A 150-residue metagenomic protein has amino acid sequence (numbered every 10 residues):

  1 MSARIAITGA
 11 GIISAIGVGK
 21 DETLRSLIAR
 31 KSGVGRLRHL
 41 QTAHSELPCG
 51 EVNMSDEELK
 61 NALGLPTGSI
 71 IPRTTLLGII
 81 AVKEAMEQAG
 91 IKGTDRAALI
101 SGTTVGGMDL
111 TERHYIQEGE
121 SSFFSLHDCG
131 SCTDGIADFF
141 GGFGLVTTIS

Functional and structural regions predicted by a protein language model:
M1-S150: Conserved "HGTGT" condensation-loop signature of ketosynthase/thiolase-family condensing enzymes that catalyze
